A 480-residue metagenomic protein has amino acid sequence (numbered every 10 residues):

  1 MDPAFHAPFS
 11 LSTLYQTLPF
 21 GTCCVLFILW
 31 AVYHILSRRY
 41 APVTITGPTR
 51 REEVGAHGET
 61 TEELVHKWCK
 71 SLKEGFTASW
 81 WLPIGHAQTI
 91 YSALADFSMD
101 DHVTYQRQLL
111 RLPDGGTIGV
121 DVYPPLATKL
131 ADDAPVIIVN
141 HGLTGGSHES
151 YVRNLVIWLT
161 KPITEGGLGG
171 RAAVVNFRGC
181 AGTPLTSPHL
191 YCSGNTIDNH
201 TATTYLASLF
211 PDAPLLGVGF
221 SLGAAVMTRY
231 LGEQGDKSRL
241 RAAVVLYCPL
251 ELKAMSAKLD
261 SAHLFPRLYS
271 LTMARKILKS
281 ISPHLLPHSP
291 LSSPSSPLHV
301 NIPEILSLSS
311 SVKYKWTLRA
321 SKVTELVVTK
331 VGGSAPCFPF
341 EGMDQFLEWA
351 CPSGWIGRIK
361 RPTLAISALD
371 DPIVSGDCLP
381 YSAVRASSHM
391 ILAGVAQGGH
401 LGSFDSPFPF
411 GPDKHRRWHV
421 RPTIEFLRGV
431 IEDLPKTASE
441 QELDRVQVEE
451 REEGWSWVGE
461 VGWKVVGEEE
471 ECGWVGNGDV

Functional and structural regions predicted by a protein language model:
D2-P42: Terminal signal-anchor or tail-anchor transmembrane helices that tether membrane-associated enzymes to cellular
A4, W80-D132, P412: N-terminal cap/lid segment of alpha/beta-hydrolase-fold proteins
W30-P42, F210-P336: Alpha/beta-hydrolase-fold enzymes
L112-P113, T117, D121-T186, Y205 (+1 more regions): Short, surface-exposed "cap/lid" segments of acyl-processing enzymes
P188-F210, L215: Alpha/beta-hydrolase active-site loop
I359, A365-S367, D371: Short beta-strand/loop motif that positions the catalytic acidic residue of the alpha/beta-hydrolase fold
R385-S403: Catalytic histidine neighborhood in serine/cysteine hydrolases with alpha/beta-hydrolase-type architecture
G398, G402-D479: Catalytic active-site module of serine/aspartate enzymes centered on a nucleophile-bearing elbow/loop
